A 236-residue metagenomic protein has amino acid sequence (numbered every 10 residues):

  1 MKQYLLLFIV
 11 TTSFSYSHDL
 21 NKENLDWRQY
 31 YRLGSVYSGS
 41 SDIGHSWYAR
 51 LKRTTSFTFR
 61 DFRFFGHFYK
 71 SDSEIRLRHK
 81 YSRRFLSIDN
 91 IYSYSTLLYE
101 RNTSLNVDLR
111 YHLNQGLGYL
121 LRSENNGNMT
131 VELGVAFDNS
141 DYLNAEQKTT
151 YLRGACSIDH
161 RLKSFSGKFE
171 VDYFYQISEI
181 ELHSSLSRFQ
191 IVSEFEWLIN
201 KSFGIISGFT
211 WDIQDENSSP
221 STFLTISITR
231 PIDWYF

Functional and structural regions predicted by a protein language model:
M1-D26, D233-F236: Cleavable N-terminal export/targeting peptides
Y16-R63: Short glycine/proline- and aromatic-enriched beta-strand/turn motifs that initiate or cap beta-hairpins
W27-Q29, S41-W47, S73-L77, V107-L113 (+4 more regions): Residues that define the transmembrane beta-barrel architecture of outer-membrane proteins
L33-Y37, F64-F68, Y81, S95-Y99 (+5 more regions): Transmembrane beta-barrel strands of outer-membrane/channel proteins
W47-L51, H79-Y81, Q115, G154-I158 (+3 more regions): Membrane-embedded beta-strands of outer-membrane beta-barrel proteins, especially the hydrophobic/small aromatic
T55-R63, L86-Y94, N125-M129, R161-F169 (+2 more regions): Repeated loop/turn-to-beta-strand initiation elements of outer-membrane beta-barrel proteins
N126, T130-G204: Outer-membrane beta-barrel transmembrane domain signature
P220-F236: Outer-membrane beta-barrel "beta-signal"
